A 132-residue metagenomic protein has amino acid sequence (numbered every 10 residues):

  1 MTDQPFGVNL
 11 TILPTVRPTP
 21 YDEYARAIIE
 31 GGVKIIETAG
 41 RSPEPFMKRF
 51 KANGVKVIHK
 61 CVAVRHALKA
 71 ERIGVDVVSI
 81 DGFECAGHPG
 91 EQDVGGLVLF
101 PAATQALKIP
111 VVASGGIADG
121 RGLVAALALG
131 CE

Functional and structural regions predicted by a protein language model:
M1-P110: Active-site entrance/lid segments in N-terminal catalytic domains of soluble metabolic enzymes
V94-E132: Catalytic alpha/beta core domains of metabolic enzymes, predominantly
